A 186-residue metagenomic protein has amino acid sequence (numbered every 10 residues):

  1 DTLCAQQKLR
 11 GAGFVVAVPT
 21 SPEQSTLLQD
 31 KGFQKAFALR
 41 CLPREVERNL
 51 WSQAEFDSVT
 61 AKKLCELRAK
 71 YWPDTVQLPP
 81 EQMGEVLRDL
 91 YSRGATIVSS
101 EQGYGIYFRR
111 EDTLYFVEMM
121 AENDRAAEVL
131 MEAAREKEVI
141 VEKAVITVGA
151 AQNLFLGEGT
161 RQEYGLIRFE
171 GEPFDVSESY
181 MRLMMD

Functional and structural regions predicted by a protein language model:
D1, E111-N123: Conserved acetyl-CoA binding element of GNAT-fold acetyltransferases
D1-L3, P19-T26, F33-A36, C41-R44: Core nucleotidyl-transferase/polymerase catalytic module
D1-Q7, A127: Glycine-rich acyl-CoA binding loop
A5-T20, V139-A150: Conserved GNAT acetyl-CoA-binding A-motif
D30-Y115: Amide-forming acyltransferase catalytic core, primarily the GNAT-like/NAT-type and related acyltransferase folds
G105-Y107, E111, A121, I140-G159: Extended, composition-driven regions rather than compact fold-specific motifs
D124-L130: Short, conserved charged micro-motifs
G149, N153, G157-D186: C-terminal functional modules
